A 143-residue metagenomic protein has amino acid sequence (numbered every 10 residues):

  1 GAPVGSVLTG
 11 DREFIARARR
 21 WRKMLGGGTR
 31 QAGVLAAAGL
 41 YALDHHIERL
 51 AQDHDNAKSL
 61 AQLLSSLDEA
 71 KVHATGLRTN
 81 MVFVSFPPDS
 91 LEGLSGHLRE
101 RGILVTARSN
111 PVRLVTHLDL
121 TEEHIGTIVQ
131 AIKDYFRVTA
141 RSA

Functional and structural regions predicted by a protein language model:
G1-F86: Active-site C-terminal subdomain of aminotransferase-like
A16-R17, G93, T127: Short, solvent-exposed alpha-helical surface patches in well-structured domains
W21, S59-L67, G93-I103, A131-T139: Generic non-transmembrane alpha-helical segments
V34-L35, D53, V105, L114-T116: Long, contiguous hydrophobic alpha-helical segments, chiefly transmembrane helices and signal peptides
K71, L104-V105: Short beta-strand(s) of the beta-wing in winged-helix/HTH DNA-binding folds
G76, T106-S109: Beta-strand->loop->alpha-helix junctions that form or flank phosphate-binding loops in nucleotide-handling enzymes
R78-E100: A C-terminal functional module that forms or caps the active site or interfaces directly with catalytic machinery
D89, R101, R108-A143: PLP-dependent enzyme catalytic core of the Aspartate aminotransferase-like
